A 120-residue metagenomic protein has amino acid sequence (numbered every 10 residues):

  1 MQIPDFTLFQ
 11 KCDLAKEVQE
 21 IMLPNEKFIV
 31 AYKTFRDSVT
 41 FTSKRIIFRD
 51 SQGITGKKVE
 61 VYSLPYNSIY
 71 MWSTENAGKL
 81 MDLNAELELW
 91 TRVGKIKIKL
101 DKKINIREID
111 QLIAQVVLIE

Functional and structural regions predicted by a protein language model:
M1-V39, K103, I119-E120: Anionic N-terminal interaction surfaces
I21-S38, T42-K95, Q111, Q115: Phosphoinositide-binding peripheral membrane targeting modules
I54, I104-N105: Glycine-/small-residue-rich active-site loops that bind phosphorylated ligands and cofactors
K99-D101: Short, exposed beta-strand-loop hairpins at the edges of beta-sheets in extracellular/periplasmic proteins
N105-E120: Pleckstrin homology
